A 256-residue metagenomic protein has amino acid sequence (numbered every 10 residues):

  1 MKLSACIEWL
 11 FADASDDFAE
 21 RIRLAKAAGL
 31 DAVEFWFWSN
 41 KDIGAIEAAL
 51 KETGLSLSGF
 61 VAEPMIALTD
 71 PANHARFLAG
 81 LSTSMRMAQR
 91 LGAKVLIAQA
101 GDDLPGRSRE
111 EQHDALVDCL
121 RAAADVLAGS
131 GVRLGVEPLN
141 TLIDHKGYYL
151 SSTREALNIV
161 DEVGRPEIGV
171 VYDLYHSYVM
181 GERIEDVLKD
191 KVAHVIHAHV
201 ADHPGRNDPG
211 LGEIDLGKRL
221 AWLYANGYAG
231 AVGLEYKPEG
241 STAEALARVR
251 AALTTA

Functional and structural regions predicted by a protein language model:
M1-R90, D161, R165, L216 (+2 more regions): N-terminal pre-domain/capping segments
L3-I7, V33-F35, L55-A62, L96-A98 (+4 more regions): Hydrophobic faces of well-ordered beta-strands that scaffold small-molecule active sites in alpha/beta enzyme cores
W9-F11, F37-S39, E63-I66, G101-L104 (+4 more regions): Active-site-proximal loop/turn and secondary-structure-junction residues that shape catalytic pockets, frequently
A19, R23-A28, A32, V117-A221: Acidic/histidine-rich catalytic cores of soluble enzymes
E34-E52, A100, R107-S108, I143-D144 (+1 more regions): Glycine-rich, proline-tolerant flexible connector loops at the mouths of alpha/beta enzymes
L68-H74, P105-H113, D144-K146: Glycine-rich tight-turn/loop motif centered on a GG-T
N73-V95, D114-S130: An active-site-proximal structural segment forming one wall of the substrate-binding cleft that immediately precedes
A88-R109, S130, G135-L142: Active-site groove signature of glycoside hydrolases
